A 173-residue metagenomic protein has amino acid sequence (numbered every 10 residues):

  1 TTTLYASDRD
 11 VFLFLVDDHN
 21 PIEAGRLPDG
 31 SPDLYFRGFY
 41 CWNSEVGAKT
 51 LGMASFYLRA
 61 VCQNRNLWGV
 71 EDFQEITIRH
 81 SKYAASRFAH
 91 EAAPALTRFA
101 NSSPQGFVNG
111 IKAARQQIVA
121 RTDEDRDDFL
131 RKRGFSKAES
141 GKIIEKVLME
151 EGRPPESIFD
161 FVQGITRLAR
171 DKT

Functional and structural regions predicted by a protein language model:
D8-I22: Charged, often glycine-rich, active-site loop that binds/positions anionic groups
D18-T173: Intrinsically disordered, low-complexity regions enriched in serine/threonine
